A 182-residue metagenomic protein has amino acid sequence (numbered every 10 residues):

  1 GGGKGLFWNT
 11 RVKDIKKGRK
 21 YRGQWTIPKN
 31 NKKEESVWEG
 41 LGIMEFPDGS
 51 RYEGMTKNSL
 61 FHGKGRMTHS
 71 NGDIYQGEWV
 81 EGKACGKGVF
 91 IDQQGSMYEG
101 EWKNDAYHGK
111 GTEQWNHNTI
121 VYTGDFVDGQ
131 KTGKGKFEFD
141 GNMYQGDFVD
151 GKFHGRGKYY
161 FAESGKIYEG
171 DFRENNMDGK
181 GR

Functional and structural regions predicted by a protein language model:
G1-R182: Intrinsically disordered, low-complexity repeat tracts enriched in Gly/Pro/Ser/Thr and acidic residues, frequently
